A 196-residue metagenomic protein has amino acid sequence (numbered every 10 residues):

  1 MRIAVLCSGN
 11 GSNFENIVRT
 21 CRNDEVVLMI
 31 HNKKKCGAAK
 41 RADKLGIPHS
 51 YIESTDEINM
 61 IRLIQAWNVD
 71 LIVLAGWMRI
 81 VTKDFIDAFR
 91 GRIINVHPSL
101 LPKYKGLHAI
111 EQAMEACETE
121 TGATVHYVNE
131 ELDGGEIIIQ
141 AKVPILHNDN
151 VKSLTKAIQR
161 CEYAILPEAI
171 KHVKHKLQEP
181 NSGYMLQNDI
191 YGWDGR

Functional and structural regions predicted by a protein language model:
M1-R196: One-carbon transfer enzymes
